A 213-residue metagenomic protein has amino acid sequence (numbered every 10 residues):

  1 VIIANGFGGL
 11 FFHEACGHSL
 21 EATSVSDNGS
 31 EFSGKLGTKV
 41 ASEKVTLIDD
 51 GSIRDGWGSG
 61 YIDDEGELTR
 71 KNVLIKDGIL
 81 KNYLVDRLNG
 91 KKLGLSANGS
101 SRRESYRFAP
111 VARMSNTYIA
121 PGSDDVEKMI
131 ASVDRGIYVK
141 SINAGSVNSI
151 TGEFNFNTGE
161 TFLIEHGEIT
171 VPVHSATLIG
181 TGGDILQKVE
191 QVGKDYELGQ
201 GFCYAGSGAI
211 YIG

Functional and structural regions predicted by a protein language model:
I2-G213: N-terminal small-residue-enriched
